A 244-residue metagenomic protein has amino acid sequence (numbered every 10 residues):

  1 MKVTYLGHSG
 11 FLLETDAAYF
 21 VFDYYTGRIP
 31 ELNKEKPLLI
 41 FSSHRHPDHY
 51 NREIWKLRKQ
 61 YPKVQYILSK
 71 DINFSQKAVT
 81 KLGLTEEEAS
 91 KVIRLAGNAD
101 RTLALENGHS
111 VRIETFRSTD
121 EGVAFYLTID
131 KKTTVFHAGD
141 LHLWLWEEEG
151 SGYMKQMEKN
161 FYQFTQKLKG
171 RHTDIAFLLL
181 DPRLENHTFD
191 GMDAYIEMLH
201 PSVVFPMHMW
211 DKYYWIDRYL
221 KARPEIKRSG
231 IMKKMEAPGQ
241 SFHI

Functional and structural regions predicted by a protein language model:
M1-E35, S90-H172, A237-I244: Core dinuclear metal-dependent hydrolase active-site scaffold
M1-H8, A78-G108, F189-I244: Binuclear metal-ion centers of metallo-dependent hydrolases, dominated by the metallo-beta-lactamase
M1-K2, Y19, P62-Y66, S202-V203: Short active-site oxyanion
V21-F22, F41, I67, V135-A138 (+2 more regions): Structural motif
Y24-T26, H44-R45, D71-I72, S118 (+3 more regions): Active-site metal-binding loops of divalent metal-dependent hydrolases
G27-F74, Q166-F177: Active-site metal-binding motif and surrounding structural segment of the metallo-beta-lactamase
N160-Q166, E185-A194: A short, acidic, amphipathic alpha-helical segment used as a generic capping/interface helix at domain edges
A176-H187: Conserved Switch II/interswitch segment of TRAFAC-class P-loop GTPases
